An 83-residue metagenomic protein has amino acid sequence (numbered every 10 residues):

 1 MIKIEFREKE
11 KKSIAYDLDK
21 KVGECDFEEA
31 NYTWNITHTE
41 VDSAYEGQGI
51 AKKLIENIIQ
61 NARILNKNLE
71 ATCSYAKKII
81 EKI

Functional and structural regions predicted by a protein language model:
M1-F6: Conserved N-terminal entry element of GNAT/NAT acetyltransferase domains
R7-K9, A30: Structural motif
K11-V22: Conserved beta-hairpin
K20-E28, N35: Conserved beta-strand in the GNAT
T39-E46: A short, internal acetyl-CoA/4′-phosphopantetheine-binding micro-motif in the GNAT/acyltransferase core
G47-Q60: Conserved acetyl-CoA-binding loop-helix of GNAT-fold acetyltransferases
Q60-S74: Conserved GNAT acetyl-CoA-binding A-motif
A71-I83: Conserved active-site alpha-helix within GNAT-family acetyltransferase domains
